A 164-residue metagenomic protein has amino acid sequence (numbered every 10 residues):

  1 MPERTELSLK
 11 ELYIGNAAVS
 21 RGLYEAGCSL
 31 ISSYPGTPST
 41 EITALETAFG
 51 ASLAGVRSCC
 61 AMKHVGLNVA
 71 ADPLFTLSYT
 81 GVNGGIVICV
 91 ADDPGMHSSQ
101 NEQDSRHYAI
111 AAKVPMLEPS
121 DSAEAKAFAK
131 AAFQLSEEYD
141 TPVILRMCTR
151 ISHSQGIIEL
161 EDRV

Functional and structural regions predicted by a protein language model:
M1-P2, D162: Iron-sulfur (Fe-S) cluster-binding modules
E3-Y13: Active-site mouth loops of central-metabolism enzymes
E11-I42: N-terminal glycine-rich anion-binding loops that anchor highly charged ligand groups
I14-G15, S33-G36, V69, E118 (+1 more regions): Generic structural "secondary-structure junction" signal
T40-Q103, H107-E137, C148: Thiamine diphosphate
E138-V164: Conformationally flexible catalytic loops at phosphate/diphosphate-handling active centers
